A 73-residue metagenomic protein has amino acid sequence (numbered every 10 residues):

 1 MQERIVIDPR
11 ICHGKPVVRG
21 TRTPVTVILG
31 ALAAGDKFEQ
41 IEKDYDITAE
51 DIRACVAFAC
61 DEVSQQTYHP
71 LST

Functional and structural regions predicted by a protein language model:
M1-Q2, L32: N-terminal start-of-chain detector that recognizes signal peptides and the immediate post-cleavage beginning
Q2-R22, H69-S72: Short, Lys/Arg-enriched anionic-surface-contact patches
P24-V27, A31-T73: Long, charge-rich, low-complexity alpha-helical segments
